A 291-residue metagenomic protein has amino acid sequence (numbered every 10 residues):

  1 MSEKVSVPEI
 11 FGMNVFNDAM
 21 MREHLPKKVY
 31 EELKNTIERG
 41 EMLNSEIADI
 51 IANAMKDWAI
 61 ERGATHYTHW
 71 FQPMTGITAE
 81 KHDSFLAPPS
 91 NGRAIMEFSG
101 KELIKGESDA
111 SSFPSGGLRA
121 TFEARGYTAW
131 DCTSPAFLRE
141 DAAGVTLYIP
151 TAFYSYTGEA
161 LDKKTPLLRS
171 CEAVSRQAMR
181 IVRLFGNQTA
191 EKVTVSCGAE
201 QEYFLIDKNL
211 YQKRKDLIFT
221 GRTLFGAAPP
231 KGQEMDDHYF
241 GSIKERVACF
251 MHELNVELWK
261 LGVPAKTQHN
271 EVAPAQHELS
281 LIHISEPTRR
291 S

Functional and structural regions predicted by a protein language model:
M1, A124-G126: Gram-negative host-targeted secretion-system effectors, predominantly Type III and Type IV, recognized via long
M1-E9: Basic/polar N-terminal segments that are highly enriched at the extreme N-terminus, encompassing both cleavable
P8-A124: Active-site core of metal-dependent hydrolases
R22-K34, A52-A59, M74, A79-P88 (+6 more regions): Structured alpha-helical segments in the cores of large, soluble enzyme domains
E46, H69-W70, F98, P150 (+3 more regions): Generic beta-strand/beta-sheet core signal
G126-N255: ATP/Mg2+-dependent ligation/transfer catalytic cores
Q201, E271-E278: Short, conserved phosphate-binding/catalytic loop or strand-edge motifs used in phosphoryl-/nucleotidyl-transfer
S280-R290: Residue-level detector of conserved catalytic or cofactor/ligand-binding positions in enzyme active sites
